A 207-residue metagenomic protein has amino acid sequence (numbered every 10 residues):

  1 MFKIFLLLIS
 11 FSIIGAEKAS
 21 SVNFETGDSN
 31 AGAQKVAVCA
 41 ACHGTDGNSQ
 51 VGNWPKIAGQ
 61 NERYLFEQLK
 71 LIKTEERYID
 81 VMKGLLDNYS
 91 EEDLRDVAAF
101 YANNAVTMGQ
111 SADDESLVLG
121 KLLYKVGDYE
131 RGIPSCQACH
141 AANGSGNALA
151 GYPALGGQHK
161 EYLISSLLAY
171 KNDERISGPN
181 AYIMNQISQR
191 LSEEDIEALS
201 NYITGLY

Functional and structural regions predicted by a protein language model:
K3-S12: Sec-dependent N-terminal signal peptides
A16-V36, N103-E130: Electrostatic cytochrome c docking/interface patches
S20-E75: The feature marks the first
N30-A40, A58-E62, G127-Q137, G156-S165 (+1 more regions): Sequence context surrounding c-type heme c attachment/ligation sites in exported
G32, C39-D46, V97, I133-N143 (+1 more regions): The canonical Cys-X-X-Cys-His
Q50-K56, L71-A112, A148-A154, D173-E197 (+1 more regions): Axial heme c-ligation environment in periplasmic c-type cytochrome domains
M108, E115-P134, A138-A150, A154-G156: Surface-exposed interaction/gating patches
